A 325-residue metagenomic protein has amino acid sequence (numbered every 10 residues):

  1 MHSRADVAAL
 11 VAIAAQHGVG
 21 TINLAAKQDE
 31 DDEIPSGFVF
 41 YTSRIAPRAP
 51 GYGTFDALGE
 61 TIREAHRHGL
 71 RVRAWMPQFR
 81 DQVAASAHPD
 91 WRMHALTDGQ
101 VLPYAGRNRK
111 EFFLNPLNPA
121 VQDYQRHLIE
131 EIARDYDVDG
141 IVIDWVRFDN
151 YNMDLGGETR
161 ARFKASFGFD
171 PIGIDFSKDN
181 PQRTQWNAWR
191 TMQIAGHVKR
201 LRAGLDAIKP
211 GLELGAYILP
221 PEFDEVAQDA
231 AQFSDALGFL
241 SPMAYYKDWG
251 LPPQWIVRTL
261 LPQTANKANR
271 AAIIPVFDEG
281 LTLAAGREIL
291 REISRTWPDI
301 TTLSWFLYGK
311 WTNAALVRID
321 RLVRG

Functional and structural regions predicted by a protein language model:
D6-S36, D135-G140, F233-F239, I293-L303: Catalytic domains of carbohydrate-active enzymes, especially glycoside hydrolases
V11, Q28-R80, R92-M93, Q185-I208: Aromatic-lined substrate-binding rim segments of carbohydrate-active enzymes
H17, E64, F113-F148, Q232 (+1 more regions): An active-site-proximal structural segment forming one wall of the substrate-binding cleft that immediately precedes
P35-A46, R80-R107, W145-S177: Aromatic- and acidic-residue-enriched segments that line the glycan-binding/catalytic groove of carbohydrate-active
R71-Q78, V142-N150, N180-A227, R270-T282 (+1 more regions): Aromatic-lined carbohydrate-recognition surfaces of secreted/lumenal glycan-active proteins
R73-D135: Active-site-adjacent "subsite" loops/lids of carbohydrate-active enzymes
D139, D144, F169-R183, E225-Q254 (+1 more regions): Aromatic- and acid-rich polysaccharide-binding/catalytic face of secreted or lumenal carbohydrate-active enzymes
L237-G325: Substrate-binding cleft of secreted/luminal carbohydrate-active enzymes
